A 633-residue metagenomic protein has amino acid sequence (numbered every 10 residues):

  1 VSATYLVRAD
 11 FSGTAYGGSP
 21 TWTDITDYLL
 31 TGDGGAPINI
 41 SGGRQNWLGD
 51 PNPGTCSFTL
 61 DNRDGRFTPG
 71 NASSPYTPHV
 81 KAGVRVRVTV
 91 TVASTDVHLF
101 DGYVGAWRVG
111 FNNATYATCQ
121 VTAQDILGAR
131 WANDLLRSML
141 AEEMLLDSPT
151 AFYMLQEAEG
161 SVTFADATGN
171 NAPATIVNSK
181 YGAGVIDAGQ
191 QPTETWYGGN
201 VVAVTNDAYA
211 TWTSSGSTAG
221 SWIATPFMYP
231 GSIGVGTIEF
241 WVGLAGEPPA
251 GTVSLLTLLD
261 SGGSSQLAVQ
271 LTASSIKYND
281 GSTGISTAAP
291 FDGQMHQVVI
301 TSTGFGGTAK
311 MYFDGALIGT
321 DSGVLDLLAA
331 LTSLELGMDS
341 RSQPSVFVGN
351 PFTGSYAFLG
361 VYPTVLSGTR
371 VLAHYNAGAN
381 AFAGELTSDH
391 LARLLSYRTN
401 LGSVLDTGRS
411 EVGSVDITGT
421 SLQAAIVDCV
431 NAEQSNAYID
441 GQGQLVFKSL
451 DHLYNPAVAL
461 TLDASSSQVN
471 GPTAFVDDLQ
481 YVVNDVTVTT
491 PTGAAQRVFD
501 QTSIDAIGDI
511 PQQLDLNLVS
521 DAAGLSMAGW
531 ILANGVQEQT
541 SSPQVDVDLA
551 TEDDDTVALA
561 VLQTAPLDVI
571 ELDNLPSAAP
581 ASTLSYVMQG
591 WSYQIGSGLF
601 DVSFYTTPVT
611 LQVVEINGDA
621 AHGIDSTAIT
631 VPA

Functional and structural regions predicted by a protein language model:
V1-G35, A141-W241, E247-G251, K277-P290 (+5 more regions): Acidic, small/polar-enriched beta strand-loop surface segments
G43-Q45, R130-A141, T237, I285-Q294 (+5 more regions): Short acidic/polar beta-strand-loop edge motifs in secreted extracellular and Gram-negative envelope-associated
W47, N52-F58, V104, A123 (+6 more regions): Amphipathic, non-transmembrane alpha-helical segments in extracytoplasmic/periplasmic proteins
V90-A123, Y438-I439, L575-T606: Short beta-strand and beta-hairpin "edge-sheet" elements
L135-T168, S355-L394: Extended recognition patches within non-cytosolic domains
F240, G293-G304, A309-M311: Short tryptophan-centered beta-strand motifs in secreted/extracellular beta-sheet-rich domains of glycan-recognition
T252-S275: Glycan-recognition/cleft segments
D321-S355: Flexible glycan-contacting loops in extracellular carbohydrate-active proteins
